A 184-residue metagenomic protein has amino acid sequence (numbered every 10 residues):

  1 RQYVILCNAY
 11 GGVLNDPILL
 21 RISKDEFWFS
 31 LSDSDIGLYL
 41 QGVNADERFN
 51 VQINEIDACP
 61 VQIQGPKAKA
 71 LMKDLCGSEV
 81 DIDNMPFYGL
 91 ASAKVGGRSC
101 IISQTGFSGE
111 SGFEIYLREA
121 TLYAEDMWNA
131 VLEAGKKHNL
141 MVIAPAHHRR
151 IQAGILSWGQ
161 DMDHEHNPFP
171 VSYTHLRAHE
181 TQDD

Functional and structural regions predicted by a protein language model:
R1-C7, G12: Acidic, proline/glycine-enriched N-terminal capping motif
N15-R150, L156-S157: Acidic, low-complexity central loop/insert segments
G154-H164: Short glycine/threonine-rich loop-to-helix capping motif typified by GTGT followed within a few residues by an Asp-Pro
T174-T181: Conserved small/polar residues in nucleotide/adenosyl-binding loops
